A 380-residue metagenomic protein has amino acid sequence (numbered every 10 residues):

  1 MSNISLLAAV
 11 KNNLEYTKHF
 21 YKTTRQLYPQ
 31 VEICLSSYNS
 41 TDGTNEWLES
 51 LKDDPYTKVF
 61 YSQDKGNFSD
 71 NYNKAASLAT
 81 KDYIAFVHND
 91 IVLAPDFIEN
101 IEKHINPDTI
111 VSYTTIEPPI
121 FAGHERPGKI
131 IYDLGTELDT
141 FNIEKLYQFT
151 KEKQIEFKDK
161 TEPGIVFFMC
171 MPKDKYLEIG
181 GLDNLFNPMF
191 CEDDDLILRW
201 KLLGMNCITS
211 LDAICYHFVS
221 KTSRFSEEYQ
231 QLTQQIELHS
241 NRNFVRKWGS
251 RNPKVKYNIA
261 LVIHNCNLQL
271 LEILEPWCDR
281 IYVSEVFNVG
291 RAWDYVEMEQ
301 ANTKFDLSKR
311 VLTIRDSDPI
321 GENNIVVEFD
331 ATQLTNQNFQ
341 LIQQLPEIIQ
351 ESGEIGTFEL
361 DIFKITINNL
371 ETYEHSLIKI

Functional and structural regions predicted by a protein language model:
I4-F20, L27-Y28, S36-S37, H104 (+2 more regions): A conserved hydrophobic helix/loop-capping motif in glycosyltransferases and polysaccharide synthases
K22-V31, I273-R280: Short, acidic, metal-binding catalytic loop of nucleotide-sugar glycosyltransferases
S37-W47, E285-R291: A conserved acidic beta->alpha catalytic loop
S62-A79: Glycine-rich, basic loop-to-helix element that forms the pyrophosphate-binding segment of sugar-nucleotide handling
S69, Q148-D174: A recurrent flexible, glycine/aromatic-enriched loop bordering the glycosyltransferase active site that acts as
I84, V326: Short aromatic/hydrophobic "clamp" motif used to bind/position activated sugar donors
D96-E137: Conserved donor NDP-sugar-binding/catalytic core segment of glycosyltransferases
P163-G180, L185-I214: A short, conserved alpha-helix in the catalytic core of glycosyltransferases
